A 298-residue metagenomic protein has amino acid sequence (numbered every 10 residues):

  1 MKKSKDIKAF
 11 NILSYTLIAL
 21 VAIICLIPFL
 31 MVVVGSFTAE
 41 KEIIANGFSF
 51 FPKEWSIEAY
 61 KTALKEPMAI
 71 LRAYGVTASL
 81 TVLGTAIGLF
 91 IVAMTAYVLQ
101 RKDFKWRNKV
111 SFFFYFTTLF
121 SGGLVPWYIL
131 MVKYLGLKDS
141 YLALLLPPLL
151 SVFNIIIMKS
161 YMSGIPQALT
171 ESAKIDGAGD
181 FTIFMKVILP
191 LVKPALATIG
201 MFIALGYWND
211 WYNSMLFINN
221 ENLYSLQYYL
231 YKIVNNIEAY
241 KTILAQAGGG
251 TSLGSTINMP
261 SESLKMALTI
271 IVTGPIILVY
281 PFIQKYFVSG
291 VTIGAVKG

Functional and structural regions predicted by a protein language model:
K2-G298: A hydrophobic, multi-pass inner-membrane permease signature
